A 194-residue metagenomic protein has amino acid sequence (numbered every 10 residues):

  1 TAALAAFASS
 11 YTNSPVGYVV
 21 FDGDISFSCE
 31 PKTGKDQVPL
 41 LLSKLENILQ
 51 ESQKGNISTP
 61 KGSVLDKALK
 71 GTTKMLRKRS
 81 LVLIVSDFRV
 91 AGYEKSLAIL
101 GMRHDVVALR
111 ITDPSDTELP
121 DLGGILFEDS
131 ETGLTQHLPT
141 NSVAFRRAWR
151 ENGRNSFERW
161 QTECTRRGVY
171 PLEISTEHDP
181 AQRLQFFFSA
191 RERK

Functional and structural regions predicted by a protein language model:
A3, F7-K194: Exposed, interaction-prone extracellular/peripheral surfaces
